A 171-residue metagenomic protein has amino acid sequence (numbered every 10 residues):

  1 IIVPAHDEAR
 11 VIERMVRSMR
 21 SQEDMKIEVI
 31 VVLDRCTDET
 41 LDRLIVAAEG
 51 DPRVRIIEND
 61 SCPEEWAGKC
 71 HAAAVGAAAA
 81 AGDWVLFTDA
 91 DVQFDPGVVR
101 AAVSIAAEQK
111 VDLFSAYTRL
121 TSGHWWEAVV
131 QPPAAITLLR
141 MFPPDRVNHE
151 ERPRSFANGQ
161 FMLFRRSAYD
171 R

Functional and structural regions predicted by a protein language model:
I1-R17: N-proximal low-complexity "stem/linker" segments adjacent to membrane-targeting elements
I2-P4, I30-V31, E58, S155: Short hydrophobic beta-strand elements that form part of the catalytic alpha/beta core underpinning NDP-sugar/donor
E8-V11, C36, D95: Donor nucleotide-sugar binding loop of glycosyltransferases
R17-K26: Short, acidic, metal-binding catalytic loop of nucleotide-sugar glycosyltransferases
L33-R43, D60-S61, V92: A conserved acidic beta->alpha catalytic loop
E39, T88-I105: Acidic donor-binding/catalytic loop of UDP-sugar-dependent glycosyltransferases, especially processive GT2
R55-A78, A101-R171: Long helical/loop segments within the catalytic core of UDP-sugar-dependent glycosyltransferases, especially the large
A81-W84: Short acidic donor-binding loop at the edge of a beta-strand
